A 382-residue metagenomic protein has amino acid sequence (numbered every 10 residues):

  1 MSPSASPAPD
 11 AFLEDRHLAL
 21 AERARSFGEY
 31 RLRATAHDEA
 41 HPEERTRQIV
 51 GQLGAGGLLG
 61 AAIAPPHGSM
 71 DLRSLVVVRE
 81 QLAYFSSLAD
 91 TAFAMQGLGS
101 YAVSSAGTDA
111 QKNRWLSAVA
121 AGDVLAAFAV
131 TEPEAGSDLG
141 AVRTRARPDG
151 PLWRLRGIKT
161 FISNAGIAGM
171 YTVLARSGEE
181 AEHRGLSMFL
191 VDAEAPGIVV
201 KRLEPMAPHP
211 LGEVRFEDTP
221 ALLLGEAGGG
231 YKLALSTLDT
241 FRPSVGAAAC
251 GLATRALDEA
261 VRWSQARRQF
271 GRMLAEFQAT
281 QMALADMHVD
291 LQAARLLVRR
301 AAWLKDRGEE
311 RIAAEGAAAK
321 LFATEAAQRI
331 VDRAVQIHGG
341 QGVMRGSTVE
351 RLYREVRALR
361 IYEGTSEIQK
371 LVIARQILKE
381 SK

Functional and structural regions predicted by a protein language model:
M1-F93, R114, A118-A121, R329 (+1 more regions): Amphipathic, small/basic residue-rich leader segments at the start of a protein or domain
S2-A5, V77-V78, L98, A110 (+1 more regions): Glycine-rich phosphate/cofactor-binding loops in nucleotide/flavin-utilizing enzymes
P9, L13, I198-Q292, L359 (+1 more regions): Glycine-rich beta->alpha junctions and the first turn(s) of the following alpha-helix
L32-H41, Q265-R272, H288-F322, V335-V343: C-terminal helix-coil-helix/basic helical segment that borders enzyme active sites and/or dimer interfaces and provides
D90-A110, G136-L139: N-terminal glycine-rich flavin-associated loop
T144-R147: A structural signal for short hydrophobic beta-strand segments in well-ordered beta-sheet cores
R156-I198: A short core secondary-structure module
T160-G166, T240-S244, A358-T365: Glycine-rich phosphate/pyrophosphate-binding beta-alpha loops
